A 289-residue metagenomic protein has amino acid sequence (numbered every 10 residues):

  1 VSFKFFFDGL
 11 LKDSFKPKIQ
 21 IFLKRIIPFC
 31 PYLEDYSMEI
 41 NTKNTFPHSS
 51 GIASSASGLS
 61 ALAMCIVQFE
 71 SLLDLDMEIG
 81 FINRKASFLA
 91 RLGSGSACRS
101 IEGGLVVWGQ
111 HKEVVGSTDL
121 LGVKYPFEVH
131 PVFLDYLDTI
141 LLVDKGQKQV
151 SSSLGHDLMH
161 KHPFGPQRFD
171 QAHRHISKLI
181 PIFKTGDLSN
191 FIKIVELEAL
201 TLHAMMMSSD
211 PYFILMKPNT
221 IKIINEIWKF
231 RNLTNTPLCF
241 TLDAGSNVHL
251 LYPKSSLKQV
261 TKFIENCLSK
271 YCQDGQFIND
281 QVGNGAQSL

Functional and structural regions predicted by a protein language model:
V1, L10-K24, S37-M38, T45 (+5 more regions): Structured, active/binding-site neighborhoods that engage oxygen-rich ligands
V1-S50, M64-G80, V260-F263, K270-L289: ATP-binding N-lobe of GHMP and related small-molecule kinases
F6-L10, N44-A53, A90-G95, K124-V129: A short glycine/serine-rich beta->alpha loop
E39, N247-L251: A generic structural motif
S50-I52, L59, I182: Conserved catalytic-core segments centered on acid/base and nucleophilic motifs
S57-C65: Short amphipathic alpha-helical face segments that pack within enzyme cores and frequently flank/anchor catalytic
E78-L238, L251-Y271, G275-L289: ATP-dependent small-molecule kinase catalytic core of the GHMP/sugar-kinase superfamily and closely related
T241-S246: Short Gly/Ser/Thr- and Asp/Glu-enriched loop/turn motifs at secondary-structure junctions
